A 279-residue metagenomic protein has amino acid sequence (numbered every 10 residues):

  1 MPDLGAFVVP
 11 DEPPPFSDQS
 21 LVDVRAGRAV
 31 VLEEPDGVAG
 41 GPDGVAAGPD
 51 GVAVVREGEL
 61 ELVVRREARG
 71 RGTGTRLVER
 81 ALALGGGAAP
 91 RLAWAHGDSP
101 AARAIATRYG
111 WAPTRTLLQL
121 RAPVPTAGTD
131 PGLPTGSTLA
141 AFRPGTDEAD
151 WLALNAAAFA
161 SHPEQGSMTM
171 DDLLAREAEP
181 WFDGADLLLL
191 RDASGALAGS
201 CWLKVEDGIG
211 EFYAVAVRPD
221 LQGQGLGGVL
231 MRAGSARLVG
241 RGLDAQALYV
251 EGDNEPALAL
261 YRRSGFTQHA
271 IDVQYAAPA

Functional and structural regions predicted by a protein language model:
M1-V9, T138-A153: A short beta-loop-alpha structural element at the N-terminal edge of CoA-dependent acyl/N-acetyltransferase catalytic
S20-A26, A53-G58, E164, M168-A216: A conserved beta-strand-loop-helix scaffold within acyl/acetyltransferase catalytic domains
P35-D36, P42-D43, P49, R56-E59 (+2 more regions): Acyl-donor-binding surface of acyltransferase catalytic domains
G58-R71, V215-Q222, E251: A short, internal acetyl-CoA/4′-phosphopantetheine-binding micro-motif in the GNAT/acyltransferase core
L60-L62, R91-A95, F212, Q246-V250: Conserved hydrophobic beta-strand within the GNAT/NAT acetyltransferase core sheet that lines the active-site cleft
G70-L84, V217, G223-G240, L258-R263: Conserved acetyl-CoA-binding loop-helix of GNAT-fold acetyltransferases
T75-R76, G97-T116, G223-Q224, G228 (+1 more regions): Conserved active-site alpha-helix within GNAT-family acetyltransferase domains
Q119-R143, A247-E255, G265, I271-A279: C-terminal "cap" of GNAT-fold acetyltransferases
